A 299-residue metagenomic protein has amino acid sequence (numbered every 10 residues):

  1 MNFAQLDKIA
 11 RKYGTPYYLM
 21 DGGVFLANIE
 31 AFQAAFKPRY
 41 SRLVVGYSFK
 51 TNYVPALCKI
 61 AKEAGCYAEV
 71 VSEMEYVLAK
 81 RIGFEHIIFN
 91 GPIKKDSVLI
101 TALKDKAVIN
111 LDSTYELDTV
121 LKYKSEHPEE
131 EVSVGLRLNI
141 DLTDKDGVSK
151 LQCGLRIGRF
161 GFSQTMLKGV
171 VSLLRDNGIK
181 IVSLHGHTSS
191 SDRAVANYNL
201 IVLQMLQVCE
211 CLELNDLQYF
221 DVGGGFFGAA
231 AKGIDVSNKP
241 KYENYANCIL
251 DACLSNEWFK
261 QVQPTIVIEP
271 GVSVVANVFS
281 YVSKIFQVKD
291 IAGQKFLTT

Functional and structural regions predicted by a protein language model:
M1-V132, K168, S172, D176-K180 (+1 more regions): A charged N-terminal "starter" segment
G14-P16, E85-H86, L103-V108, V148-F162 (+2 more regions): Glycine-rich tight-turn/loop motif centered on a GG-T
G22, L26, D96, T114 (+4 more regions): Non-membrane alpha-helical structural segments and their capping/turn regions in soluble enzymes
T51-Y53, M74-E75, I93-K95, S113-Y115 (+5 more regions): Active-site-proximal loop/turn and secondary-structure-junction residues that shape catalytic pockets, frequently
C58, K80-R81, L99-T101, V120-Y123 (+4 more regions): Short acidic, glycine/serine/threonine-rich loops at helix termini
E69-M74, N90-I93, V132-S149, I181-G186 (+1 more regions): Non-cysteine beta-strand/loop elements that form the S-adenosyl-L-methionine
L138-V182, G186-T188, D192-V208: Active-site/ligand-binding-proximal alpha/beta "capping" segment
S190-T299: C-terminal active-site-proximal or functional interface alpha/beta core segments in diverse enzymes
